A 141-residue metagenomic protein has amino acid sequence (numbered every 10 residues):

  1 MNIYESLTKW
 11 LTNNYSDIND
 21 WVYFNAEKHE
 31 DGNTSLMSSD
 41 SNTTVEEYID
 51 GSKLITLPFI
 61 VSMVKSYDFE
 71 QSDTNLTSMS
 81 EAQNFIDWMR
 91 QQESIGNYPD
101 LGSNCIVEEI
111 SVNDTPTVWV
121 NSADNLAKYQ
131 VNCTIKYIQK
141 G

Functional and structural regions predicted by a protein language model:
M1-Y23, T43-G141: Charged, amphipathic alpha-helical segments and their flanking helix caps
V22-E30: Short acidic low-complexity segments
E30-E47: Amphipathic, interaction-prone secondary-structure segments
